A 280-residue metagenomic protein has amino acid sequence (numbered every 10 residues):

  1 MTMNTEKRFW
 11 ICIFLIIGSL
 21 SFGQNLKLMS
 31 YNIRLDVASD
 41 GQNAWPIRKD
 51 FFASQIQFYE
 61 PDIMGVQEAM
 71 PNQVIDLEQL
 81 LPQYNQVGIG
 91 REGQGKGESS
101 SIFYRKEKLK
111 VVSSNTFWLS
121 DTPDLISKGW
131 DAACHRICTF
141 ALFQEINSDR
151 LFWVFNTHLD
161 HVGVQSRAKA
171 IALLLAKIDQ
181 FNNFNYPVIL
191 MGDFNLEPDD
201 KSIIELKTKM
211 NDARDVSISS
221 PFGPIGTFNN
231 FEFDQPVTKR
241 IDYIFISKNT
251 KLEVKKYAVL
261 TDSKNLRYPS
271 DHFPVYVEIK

Functional and structural regions predicted by a protein language model:
N4, S21-L80, R91-E98, A172 (+1 more regions): N-terminal, active-site-proximal structural segment of metallo-dependent hydrolase catalytic domains
E6-G18: Sec-dependent N-terminal signal peptides
N25-V37, S113-F117, R150-L159, H272: Active-site-proximal beta-strand elements of phosphoester/diester hydrolases
S30-D50, L119-A133, D160, Q235: Acidic/histidine-rich helix-loop elements that form or flank divalent-metal/phosphate-binding sites at the catalytic
R34, M70, H158-D160, F194-E197 (+1 more regions): Catalytic metal-binding/acid-base residues of hydrolase active sites
I63-W153, K256-V259: Structured beta-strand-rich core segments of catalytic domains in phosphoester-bond hydrolases
G65-Q67, G88-I89, I189-D193, D212-D215: Active-site neighborhood of phospho(di)ester-bond hydrolases with catalytic His/Asp-centered motifs
L142, Q165, K169, A176-V188 (+1 more regions): Metal-dependent phosphoester-hydrolase catalytic domains
